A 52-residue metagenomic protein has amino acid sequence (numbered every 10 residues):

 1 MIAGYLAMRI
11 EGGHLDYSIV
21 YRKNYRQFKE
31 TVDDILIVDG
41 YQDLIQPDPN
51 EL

Functional and structural regions predicted by a protein language model:
M1-L52: Viral virion structural and adsorption modules
